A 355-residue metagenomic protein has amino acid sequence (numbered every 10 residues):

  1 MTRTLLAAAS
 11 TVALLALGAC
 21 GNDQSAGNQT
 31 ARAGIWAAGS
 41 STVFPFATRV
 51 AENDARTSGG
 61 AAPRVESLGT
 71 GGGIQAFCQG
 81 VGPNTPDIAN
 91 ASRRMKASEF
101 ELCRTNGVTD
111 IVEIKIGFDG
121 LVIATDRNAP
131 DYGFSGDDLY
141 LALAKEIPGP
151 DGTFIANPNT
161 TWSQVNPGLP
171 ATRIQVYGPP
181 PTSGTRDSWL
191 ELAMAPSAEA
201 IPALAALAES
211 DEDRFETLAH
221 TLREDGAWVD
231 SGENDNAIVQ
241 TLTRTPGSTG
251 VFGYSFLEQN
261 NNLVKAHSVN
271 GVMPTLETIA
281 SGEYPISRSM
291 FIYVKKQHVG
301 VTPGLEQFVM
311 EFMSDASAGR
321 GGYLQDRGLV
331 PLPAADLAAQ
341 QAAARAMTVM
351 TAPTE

Functional and structural regions predicted by a protein language model:
M1-A9: Bacterial N-terminal signal peptides that target proteins for export
A9-T11, R32: Low-complexity, intrinsically disordered short peptide segments enriched in small/polar/basic residues
L14-L17: Bacterial Sec-type N-terminal signal peptides, specifically the leucine/valine-rich hydrophobic h-region
C20-E355: Flexible loop/hinge segments at secondary-structure junctions
